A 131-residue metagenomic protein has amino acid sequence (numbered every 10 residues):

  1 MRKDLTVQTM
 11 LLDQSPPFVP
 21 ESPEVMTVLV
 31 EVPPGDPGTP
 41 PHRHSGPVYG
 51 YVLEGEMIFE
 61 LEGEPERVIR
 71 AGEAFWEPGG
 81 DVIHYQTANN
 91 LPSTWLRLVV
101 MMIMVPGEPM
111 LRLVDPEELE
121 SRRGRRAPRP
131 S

Functional and structural regions predicted by a protein language model:
M1-M26, V68, W76, R112-S131: A short, N-terminal "cap"/entry segment at the start of jelly-roll beta-barrel domains of the cupin/DSBH fold
Q14, I58, L98-M102, P109-V114: Extracytoplasmic low-complexity repetitive segments enriched in small/polar residues
Q14-S15, G35-T39, I83-A88: A short, acidic/glycine-rich surface segment
P17-E24, E31-P33, E56, E62-D81: Short acidic-glycine-tyrosine-enriched beta hairpin
F18, G38-P41, P109-R112: Short, solvent-exposed loop/turn elements at domain surfaces
S22-P23, G35-V52: A short beta-loop-beta micro-motif enriched in histidine and acidic residues
G38-R43, L61, V68, T87-N90: Short histidine-centered beta-strand/loop micro-motifs that create catalytic or ligand/metal-coordination sites
P65-E66, G79-P109: Ligand-binding loop in jelly-roll beta-barrel domains
